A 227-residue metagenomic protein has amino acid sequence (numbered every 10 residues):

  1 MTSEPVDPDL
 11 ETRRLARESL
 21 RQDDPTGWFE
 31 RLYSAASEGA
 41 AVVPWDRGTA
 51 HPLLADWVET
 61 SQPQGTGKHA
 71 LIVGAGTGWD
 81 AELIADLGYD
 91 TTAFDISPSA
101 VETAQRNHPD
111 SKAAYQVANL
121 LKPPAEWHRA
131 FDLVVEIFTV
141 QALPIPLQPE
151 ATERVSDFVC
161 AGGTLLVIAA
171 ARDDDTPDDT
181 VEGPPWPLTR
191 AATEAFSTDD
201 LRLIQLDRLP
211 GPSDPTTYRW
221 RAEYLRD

Functional and structural regions predicted by a protein language model:
M1-L71, G76-W127, P146-D227: Class I (Rossmann-like) S-adenosyl-L-methionine-dependent methyltransferase catalytic domain, capturing the SAM-binding
V135: A conserved beta-strand element that flanks and buttresses the S-adenosyl-L-methionine
F138-A142: Short catalytic micro-motifs in class I SAM-dependent methyltransferases
